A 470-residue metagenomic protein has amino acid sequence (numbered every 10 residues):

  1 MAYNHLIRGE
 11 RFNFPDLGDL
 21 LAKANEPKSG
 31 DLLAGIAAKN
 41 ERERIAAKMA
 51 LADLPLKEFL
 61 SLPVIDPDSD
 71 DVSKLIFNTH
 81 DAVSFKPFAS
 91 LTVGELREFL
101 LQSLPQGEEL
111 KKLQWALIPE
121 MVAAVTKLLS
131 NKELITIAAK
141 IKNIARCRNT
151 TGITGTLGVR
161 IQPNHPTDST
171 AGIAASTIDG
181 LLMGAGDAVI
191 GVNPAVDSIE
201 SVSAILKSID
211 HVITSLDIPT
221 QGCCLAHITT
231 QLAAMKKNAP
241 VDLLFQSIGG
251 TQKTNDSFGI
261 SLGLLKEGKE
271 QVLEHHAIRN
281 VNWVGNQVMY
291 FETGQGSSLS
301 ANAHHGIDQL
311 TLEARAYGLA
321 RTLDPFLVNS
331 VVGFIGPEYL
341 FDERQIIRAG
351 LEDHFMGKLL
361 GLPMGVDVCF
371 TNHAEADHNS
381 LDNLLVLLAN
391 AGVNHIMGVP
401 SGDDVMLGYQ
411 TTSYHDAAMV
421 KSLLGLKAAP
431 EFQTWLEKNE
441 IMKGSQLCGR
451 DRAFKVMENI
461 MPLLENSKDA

Functional and structural regions predicted by a protein language model:
M1-A174, L182, D187-A470: Anaerobic metallocofactor- and corrinoid-dependent redox/one-carbon enzyme cores, especially those from methanogenesis
